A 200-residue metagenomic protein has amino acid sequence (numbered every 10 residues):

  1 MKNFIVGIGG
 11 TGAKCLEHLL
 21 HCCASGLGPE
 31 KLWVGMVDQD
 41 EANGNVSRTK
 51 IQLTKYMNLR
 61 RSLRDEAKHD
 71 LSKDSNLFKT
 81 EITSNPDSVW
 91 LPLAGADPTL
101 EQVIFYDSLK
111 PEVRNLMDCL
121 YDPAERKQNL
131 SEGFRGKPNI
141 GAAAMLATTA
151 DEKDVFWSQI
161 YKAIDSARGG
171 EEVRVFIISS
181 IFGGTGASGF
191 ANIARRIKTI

Functional and structural regions predicted by a protein language model:
M1-I178, S188-I200: Segments that form or flank anion-binding pockets
